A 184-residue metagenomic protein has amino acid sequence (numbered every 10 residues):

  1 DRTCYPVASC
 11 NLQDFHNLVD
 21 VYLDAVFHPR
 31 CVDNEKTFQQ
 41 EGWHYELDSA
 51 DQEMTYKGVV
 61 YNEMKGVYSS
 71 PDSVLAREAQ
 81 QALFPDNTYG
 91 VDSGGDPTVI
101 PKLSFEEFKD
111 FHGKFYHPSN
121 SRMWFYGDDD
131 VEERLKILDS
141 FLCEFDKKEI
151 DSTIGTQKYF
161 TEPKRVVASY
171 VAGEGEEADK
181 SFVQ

Functional and structural regions predicted by a protein language model:
D1-V183: Charge-rich, well-structured scaffold segments of protease-associated domains
